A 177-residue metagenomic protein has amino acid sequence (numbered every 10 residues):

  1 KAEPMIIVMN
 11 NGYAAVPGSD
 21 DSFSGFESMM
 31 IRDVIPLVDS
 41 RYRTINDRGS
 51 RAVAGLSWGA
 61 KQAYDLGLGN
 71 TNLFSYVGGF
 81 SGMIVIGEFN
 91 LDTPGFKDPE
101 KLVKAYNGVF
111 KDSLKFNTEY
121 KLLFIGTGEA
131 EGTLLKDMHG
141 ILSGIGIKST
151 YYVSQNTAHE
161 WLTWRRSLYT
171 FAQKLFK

Functional and structural regions predicted by a protein language model:
K1-K177: Non-catalytic cap/lid and distal C-terminal segments of serine-dependent acyl enzymes
